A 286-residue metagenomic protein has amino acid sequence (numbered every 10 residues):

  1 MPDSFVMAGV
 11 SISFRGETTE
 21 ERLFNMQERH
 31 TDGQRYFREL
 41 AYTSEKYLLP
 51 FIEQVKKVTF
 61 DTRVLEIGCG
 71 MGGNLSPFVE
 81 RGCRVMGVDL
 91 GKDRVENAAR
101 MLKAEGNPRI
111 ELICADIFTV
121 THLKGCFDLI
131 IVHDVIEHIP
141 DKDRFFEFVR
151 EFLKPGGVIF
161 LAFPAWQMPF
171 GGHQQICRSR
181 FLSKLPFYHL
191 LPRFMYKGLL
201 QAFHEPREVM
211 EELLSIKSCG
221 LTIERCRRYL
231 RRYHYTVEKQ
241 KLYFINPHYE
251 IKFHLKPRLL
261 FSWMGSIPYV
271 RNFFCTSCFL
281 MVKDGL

Functional and structural regions predicted by a protein language model:
P2-G125, L129, H133, F273-F279 (+1 more regions): Conserved N-terminal segment of class I S-adenosyl-L-methionine
A41-E45, K142, C219: A conditional alpha-helix N-cap/helix-loop micro-motif detector
L75-S76, N97, D141-K142, F170-G172: Short glycine-/acidic-enriched loop or helix-start segments at secondary-structure transitions that form or flank
S76-V79, F146-R150: A structural alpha-helix within SAM-dependent methyltransferase catalytic domains
D134-H138: A short His-aromatic
I139-P140, L153-K154: Helix-to-beta-strand junctions that scaffold the AdoMet/dcAdoMet cofactor pocket in Class I SAM-dependent enzymes
D143-F148, V158-G285: S-adenosyl-L-methionine-dependent methyltransferase catalytic module, highlighting the catalytic core
